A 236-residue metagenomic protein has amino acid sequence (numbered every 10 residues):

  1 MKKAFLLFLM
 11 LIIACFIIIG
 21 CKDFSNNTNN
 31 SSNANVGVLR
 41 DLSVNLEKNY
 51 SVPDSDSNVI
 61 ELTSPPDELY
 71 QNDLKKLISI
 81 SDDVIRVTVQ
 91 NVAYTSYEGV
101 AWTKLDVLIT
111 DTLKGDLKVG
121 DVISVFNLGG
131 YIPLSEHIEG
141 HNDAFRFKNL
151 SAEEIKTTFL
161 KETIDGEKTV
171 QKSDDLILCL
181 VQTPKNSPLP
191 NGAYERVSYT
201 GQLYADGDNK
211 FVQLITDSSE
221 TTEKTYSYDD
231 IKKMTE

Functional and structural regions predicted by a protein language model:
M1-N27: Sec-dependent N-terminal signal peptides of Gram-positive bacterial secreted proteins and lipoproteins
G20-S57, I138-E236: Netrin-like (NTR/C345C) domain of secreted extracellular proteins
V59-K76: Short glycine/threonine/proline-enriched tight-turn/helix- or strand-capping micro-motif at secondary-structure
K76-R86: Short coil-to-beta-strand transition motifs
T88-A93, T110: Conserved positions in beta-strands of structured domains
T95-L108: Short aromatic-glycine-enriched beta-strand elements
